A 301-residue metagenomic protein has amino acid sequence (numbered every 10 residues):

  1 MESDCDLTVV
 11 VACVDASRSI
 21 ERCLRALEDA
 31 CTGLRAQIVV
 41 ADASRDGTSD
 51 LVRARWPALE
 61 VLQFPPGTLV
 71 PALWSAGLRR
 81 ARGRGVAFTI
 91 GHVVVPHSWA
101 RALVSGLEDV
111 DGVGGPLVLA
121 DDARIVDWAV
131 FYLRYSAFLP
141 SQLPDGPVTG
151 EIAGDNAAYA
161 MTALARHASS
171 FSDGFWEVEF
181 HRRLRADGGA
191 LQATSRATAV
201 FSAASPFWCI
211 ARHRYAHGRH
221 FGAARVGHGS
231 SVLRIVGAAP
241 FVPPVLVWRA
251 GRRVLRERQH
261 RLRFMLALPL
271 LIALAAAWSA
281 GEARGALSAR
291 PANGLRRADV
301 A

Functional and structural regions predicted by a protein language model:
R25-R35: Short, acidic, metal-binding catalytic loop of nucleotide-sugar glycosyltransferases
A41-D50, P66, V93: A conserved acidic beta->alpha catalytic loop
F64-A81: Glycine-rich, basic loop-to-helix element that forms the pyrophosphate-binding segment of sugar-nucleotide handling
V86: Short aromatic/hydrophobic "clamp" motif used to bind/position activated sugar donors
H97-D127: Conserved donor NDP-sugar-binding/catalytic core segment of glycosyltransferases
P140-Y159, S172-D173: A recurrent flexible, glycine/aromatic-enriched loop bordering the glycosyltransferase active site that acts as
N156-Y159, A163-H167, S172-A204, W208: A short, conserved alpha-helix in the catalytic core of glycosyltransferases
L191, V200-L274: Active-site-adjacent helix/loop segment of glycosyltransferases that harbors family-specific signature motifs
